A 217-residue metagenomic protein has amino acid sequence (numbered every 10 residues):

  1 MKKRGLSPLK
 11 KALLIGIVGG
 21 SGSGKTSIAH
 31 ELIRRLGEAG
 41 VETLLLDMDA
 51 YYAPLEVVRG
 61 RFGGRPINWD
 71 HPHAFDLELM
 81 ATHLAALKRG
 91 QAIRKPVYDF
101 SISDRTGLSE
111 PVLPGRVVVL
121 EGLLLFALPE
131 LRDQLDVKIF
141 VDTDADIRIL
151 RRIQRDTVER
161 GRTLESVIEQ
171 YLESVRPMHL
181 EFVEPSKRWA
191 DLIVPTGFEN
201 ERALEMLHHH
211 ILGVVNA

Functional and structural regions predicted by a protein language model:
K2-L9, L113, Q154, R176-A217: NTP-dependent small-molecule kinase module
S21: The conserved Walker
K25: Conserved lysine of the Walker
H30-G90: N-terminal phosphate/diphosphate-binding loop that engages ATP/GTP or pyrophosphate donors across diverse enzyme folds
H83-V118, L125, L212: Phosphate-binding/switch loop-helix module in NTP-utilizing enzymes
I102-E110, P129, G161-L164, E173-R188: Replace "adjacent to P-loop NTPase cores in ATP/GTP-dependent enzymes" with "adjacent to NTP-binding cores
R105-R160: ATP-dependent NMP and nucleoside kinases share a basic, alpha-helical "lid"
